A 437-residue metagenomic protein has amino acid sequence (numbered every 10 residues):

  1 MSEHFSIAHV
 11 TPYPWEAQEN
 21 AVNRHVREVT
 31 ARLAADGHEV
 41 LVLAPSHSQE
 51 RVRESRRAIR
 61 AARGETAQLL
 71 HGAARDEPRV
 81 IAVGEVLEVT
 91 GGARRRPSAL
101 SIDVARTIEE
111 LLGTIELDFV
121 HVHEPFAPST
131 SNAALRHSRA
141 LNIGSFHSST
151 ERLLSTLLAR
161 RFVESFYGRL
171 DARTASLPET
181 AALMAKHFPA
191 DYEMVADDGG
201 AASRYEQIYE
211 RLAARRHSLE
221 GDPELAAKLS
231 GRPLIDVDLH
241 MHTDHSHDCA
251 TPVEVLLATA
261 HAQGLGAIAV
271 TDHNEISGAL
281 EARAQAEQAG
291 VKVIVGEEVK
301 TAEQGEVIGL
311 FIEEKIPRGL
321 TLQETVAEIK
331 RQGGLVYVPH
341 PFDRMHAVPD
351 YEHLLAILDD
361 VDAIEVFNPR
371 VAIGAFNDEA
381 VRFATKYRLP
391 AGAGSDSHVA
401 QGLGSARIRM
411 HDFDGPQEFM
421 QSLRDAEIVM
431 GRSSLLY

Functional and structural regions predicted by a protein language model:
S2-E19: Nucleotide-activated donor-dependent transferases that construct or modify glycoconjugates
S2-H4, R32-F119: A conserved catalytic-core segment of Leloir-type glycosyltransferases
A21-L33, Y205: Short amphipathic alpha-helix
S101, V122-A127: Short His-centered aromatic/hydrophobic patch
F119-H121, N132-R152, Y167, T174: Active-site proximal beta-strand in glycosyltransferases
T150, T156-R173, H187: Membrane-proximal helix-turn-helix segments that form the acceptor-binding/catalytic region of lipid-linked
A181-D197, S203-Y209: Helix-loop-beta element that forms the nucleotide-linked donor phosphate-binding surface in glycosyltransferases
A214-L239, T243, H247, V253 (+7 more regions): Charged catalytic cores and adjacent phosphate/nucleic-acid-binding surfaces used for phosphate/nucleic-acid chemistry
